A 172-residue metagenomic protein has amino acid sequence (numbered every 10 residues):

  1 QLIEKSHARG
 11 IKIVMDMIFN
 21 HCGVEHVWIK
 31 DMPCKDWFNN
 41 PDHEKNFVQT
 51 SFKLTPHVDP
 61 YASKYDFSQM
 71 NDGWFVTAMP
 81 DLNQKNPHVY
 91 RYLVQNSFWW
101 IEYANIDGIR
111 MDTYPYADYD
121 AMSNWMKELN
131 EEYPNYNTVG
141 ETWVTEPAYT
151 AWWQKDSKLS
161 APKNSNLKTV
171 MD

Functional and structural regions predicted by a protein language model:
Q1, V24, F75-Y90, D107-Y116: The substrate-binding groove and active-site-proximal loops of carbohydrate-active enzymes, especially glycoside
Q1-M15: Aromatic- and glycine-enriched glycan-recognition loops and surfaces that form the carbohydrate-binding subsites
I3, H7, H21, I29-K30 (+3 more regions): Active-site-proximal helices and loops of the catalytic beta/alpha 8
I13-M17, R110-M111: Short beta-strand segments at enzyme active-site cores
F19-F67, K127, W152-S165: Aromatic- and acidic-residue-enriched segments that line the glycan-binding/catalytic groove of carbohydrate-active
S63-N71, A78-N83: Long, low-complexity, polar/charged, intrinsically disordered or flexibly structured peripheral segments
D72-W74, E102-Y103: Short, flexible turn/loop "capping" segments at secondary-structure junctions
L93: Conserved nucleotide-sugar donor-binding subdomain of glycosyltransferases
